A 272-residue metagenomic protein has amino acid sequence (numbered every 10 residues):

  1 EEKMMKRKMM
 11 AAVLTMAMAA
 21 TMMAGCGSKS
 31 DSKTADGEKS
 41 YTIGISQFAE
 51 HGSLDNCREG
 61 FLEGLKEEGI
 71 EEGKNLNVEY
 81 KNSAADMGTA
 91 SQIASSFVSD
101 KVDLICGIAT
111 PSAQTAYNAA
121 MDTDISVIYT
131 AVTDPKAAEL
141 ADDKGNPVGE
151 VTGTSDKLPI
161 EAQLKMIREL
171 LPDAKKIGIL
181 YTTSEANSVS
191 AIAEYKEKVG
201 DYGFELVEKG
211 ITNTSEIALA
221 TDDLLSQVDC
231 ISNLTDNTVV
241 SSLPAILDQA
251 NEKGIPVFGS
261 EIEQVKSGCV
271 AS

Functional and structural regions predicted by a protein language model:
E1-T42, E67-E71: Short, low-complexity disordered leader/linker segments with a strong preference for bacterial N-terminal type II
K29-I43, I70-N75, D143, P147 (+1 more regions): Immediate post-signal peptide segment of exported/extracytoplasmic ligand-binding proteins
Y41-E68, E79-G88, S184-S188, T238-S241 (+1 more regions): Extracytoplasmic "Venus flytrap"
I43, F61, T152-V199: An alpha-beta-alpha
N77-S99, K209-L225: Structural motif
N82-D142, D236-N251, I255-G259: Beta-alpha junction/loop-to-helix N-cap segments that form part of ligand/metal-binding clefts
A137-R168, K266-S272: Short beta-strand elements at the ligand-binding edges of bilobed clamshell
L180, A186-I255, G259-E261: Pocket-lining segment of extracytoplasmic ligand-binding domains
